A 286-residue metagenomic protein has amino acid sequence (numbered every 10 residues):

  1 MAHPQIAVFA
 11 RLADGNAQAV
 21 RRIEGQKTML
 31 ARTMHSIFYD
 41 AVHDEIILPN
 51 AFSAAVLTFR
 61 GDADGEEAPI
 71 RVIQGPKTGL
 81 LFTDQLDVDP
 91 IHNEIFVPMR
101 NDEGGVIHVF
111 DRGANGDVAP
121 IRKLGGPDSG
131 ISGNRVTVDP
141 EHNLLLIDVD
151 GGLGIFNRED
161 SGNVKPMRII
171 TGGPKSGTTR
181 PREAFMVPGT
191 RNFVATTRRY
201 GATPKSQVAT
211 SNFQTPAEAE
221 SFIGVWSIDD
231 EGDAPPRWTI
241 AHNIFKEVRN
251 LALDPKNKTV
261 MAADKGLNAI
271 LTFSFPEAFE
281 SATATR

Functional and structural regions predicted by a protein language model:
M1-H3, Y39-A41, I46-A54, V88-P90 (+8 more regions): Conserved beta-strand positions in repeat-built beta-propeller and related beta-rich domains
M1-R21: An edge-strand/N-cap motif at the start of beta-rich repeat modules
A2-A7, A54-F59, E103-V109, G152-F156 (+2 more regions): Structural motif
F9-N16, F59-E66, V109-D117, I155-V164 (+2 more regions): Short loop/turn segments immediately following beta-strands, especially the blade-tip and inter-blade linker loops
A19-T28, P69-K77, A119-P127, K165-P174 (+2 more regions): A short beta-strand motif characteristic of beta-propeller blades
Q26-H43, P76-H92, P127-N143, G173-R191 (+2 more regions): Beta-rich, blade/repeat-based domains predominating in secreted/periplasmic proteins but also intracellular
N250-R286: Blade-level signature of beta-propeller repeat domains, shared across WD40, Kelch, NHL, RCC1 and BNR/Asp-box propellers
